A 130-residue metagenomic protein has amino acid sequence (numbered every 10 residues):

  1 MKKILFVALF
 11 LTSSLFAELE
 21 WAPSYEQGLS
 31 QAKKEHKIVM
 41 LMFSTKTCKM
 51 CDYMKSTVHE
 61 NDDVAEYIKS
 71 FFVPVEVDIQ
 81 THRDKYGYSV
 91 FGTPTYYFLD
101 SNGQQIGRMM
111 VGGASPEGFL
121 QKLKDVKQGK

Functional and structural regions predicted by a protein language model:
I4-F16: Sec-dependent N-terminal signal peptides
A17-E35, D125-K130: N-terminal leader/targeting and pre-domain segments
L19-A22, H59, V64-H82: Thiol-based oxidoreductase modules, predominantly thioredoxin-like and allied folds used for disulfide exchange
E26-E60: Local sequence-structure signature of Cys/Sec-based thiol-disulfide redox active-site neighborhoods
E35-V39, S70-V75, S101-Q104: Loop/turn elements at helix/coil->beta-strand transitions in domains of secreted/extracellular proteins
T45-M50, T57-V58, I79-R83, G103-Q105 (+1 more regions): Solvent-exposed loop/turn segments at secondary-structure junctions within structured extracellular/periplasmic domains
Y86-V90: Electron-transfer interface patches adjacent to heme c in soluble/periplasmic c-type cytochromes and di-/multiheme
G92-K130: Non-catalytic, surface beta->alpha helical segment in thiol-disulfide oxidoreductase systems
